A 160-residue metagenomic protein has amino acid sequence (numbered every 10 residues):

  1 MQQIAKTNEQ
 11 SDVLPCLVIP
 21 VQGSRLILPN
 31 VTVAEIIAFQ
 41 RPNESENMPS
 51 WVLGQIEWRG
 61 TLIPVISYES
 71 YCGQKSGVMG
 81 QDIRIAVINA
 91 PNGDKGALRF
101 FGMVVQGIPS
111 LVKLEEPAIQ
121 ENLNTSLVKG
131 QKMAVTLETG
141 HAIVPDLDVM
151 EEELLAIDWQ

Functional and structural regions predicted by a protein language model:
M1-Q160: An acidic, low-aromatic, low-complexity terminal/linker signal
